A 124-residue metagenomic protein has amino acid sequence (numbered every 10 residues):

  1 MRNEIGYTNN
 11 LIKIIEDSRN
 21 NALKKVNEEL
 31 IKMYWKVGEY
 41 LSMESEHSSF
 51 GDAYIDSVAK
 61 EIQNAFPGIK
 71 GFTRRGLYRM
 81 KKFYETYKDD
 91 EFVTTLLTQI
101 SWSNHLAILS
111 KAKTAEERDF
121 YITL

Functional and structural regions predicted by a protein language model:
M1-L124: Basic, low-complexity intrinsically disordered segments
